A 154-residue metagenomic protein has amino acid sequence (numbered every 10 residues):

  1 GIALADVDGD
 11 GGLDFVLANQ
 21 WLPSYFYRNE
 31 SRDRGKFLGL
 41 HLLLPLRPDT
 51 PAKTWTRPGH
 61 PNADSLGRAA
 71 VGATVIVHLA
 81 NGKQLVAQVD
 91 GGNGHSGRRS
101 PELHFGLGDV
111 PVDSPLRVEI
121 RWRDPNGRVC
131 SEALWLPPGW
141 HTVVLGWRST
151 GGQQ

Functional and structural regions predicted by a protein language model:
G1-L4, D8-Q154: Gly/Ser/Thr/Pro-enriched helix-cap/hinge segments flanking short amphipathic alpha-helices
